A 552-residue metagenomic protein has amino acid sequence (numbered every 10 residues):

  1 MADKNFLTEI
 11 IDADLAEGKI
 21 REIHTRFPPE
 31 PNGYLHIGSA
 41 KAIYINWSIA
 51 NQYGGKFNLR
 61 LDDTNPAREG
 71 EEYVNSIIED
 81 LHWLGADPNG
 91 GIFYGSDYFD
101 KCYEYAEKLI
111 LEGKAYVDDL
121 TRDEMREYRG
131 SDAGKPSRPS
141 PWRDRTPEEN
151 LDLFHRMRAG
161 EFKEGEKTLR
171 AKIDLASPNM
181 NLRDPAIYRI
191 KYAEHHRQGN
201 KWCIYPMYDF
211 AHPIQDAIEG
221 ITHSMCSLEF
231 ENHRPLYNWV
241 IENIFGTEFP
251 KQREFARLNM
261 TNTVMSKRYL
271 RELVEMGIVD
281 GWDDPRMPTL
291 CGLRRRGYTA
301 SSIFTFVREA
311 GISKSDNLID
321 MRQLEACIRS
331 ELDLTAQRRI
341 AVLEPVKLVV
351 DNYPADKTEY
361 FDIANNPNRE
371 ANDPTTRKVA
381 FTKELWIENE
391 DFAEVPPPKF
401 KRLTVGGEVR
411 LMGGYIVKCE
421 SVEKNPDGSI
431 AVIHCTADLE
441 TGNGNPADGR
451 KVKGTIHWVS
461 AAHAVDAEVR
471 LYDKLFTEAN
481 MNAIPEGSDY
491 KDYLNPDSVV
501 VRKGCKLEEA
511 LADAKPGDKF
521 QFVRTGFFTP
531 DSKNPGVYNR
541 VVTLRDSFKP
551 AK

Functional and structural regions predicted by a protein language model:
D3-D12, A16-E79, E194-S227: N-terminal catalytic cores of NTP/NDP-binding nucleotidyl/phosphoryl-transfer enzymes
A16-K19, S48-K56, H82-N89, A217 (+2 more regions): Secondary-structure transition/capping motifs at alpha-helix termini and the adjoining loop/turn into the next element
I20, A115, K163, M180 (+8 more regions): Intrinsically disordered or highly flexible coil/loop and linker segments, enriched in small and charged/polar residues
P28-N32, R60-R68, G91-D100, D123-E124 (+5 more regions): Conserved short loop/turn motifs at secondary-structure junctions
D63-N65, E71, K108-L270, I328 (+2 more regions): Active-site cores that bind ATP or allylic diphosphates and position pyrophosphate for catalysis
Y73-D100, Y105-A106, G113-Y116: A glycine-rich helix N-cap at a beta->alpha junction
P250-C327: Long, charged, mostly alpha-helical binding arms that flank functional sites
F306-K552: Substrate/cofactor-recognition hotspot
